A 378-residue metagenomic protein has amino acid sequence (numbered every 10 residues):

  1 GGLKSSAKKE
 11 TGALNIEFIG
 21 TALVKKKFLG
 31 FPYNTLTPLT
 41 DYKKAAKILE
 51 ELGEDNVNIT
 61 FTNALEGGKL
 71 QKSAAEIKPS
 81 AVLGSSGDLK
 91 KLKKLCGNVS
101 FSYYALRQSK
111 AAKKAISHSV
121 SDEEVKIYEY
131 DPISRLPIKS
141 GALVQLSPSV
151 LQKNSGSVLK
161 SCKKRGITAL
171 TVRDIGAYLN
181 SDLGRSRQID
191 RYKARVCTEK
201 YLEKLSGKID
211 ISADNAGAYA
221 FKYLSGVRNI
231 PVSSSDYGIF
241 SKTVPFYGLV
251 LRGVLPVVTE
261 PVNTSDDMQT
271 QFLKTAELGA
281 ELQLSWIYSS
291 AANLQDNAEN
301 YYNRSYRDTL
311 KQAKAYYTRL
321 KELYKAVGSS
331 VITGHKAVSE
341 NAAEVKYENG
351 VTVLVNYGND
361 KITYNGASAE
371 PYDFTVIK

Functional and structural regions predicted by a protein language model:
G1, T40, L159-K160: Hydrophilic extracytoplasmic domains
G1-T21, Q283, Q295, E299: Beta-strand-rich recognition/accessory modules
G2-L3, K9, T37, Q188-K193 (+1 more regions): Alpha-helix capping and helix-coil boundary motifs
E10-V150: Aromatic-lined carbohydrate-binding/catalytic grooves of carbohydrate-active enzymes
N58, T168-A169: Residues at the N-termini of beta-strands
T62-I77, V172-Q188: Active-site-proximal loop/short-helix segments that contain or immediately flank catalytic acid/base residue(s)
Q108-T168, D174-K378: Active-site-proximal substrate-binding groove within the catalytic cores of carbohydrate-active enzymes
